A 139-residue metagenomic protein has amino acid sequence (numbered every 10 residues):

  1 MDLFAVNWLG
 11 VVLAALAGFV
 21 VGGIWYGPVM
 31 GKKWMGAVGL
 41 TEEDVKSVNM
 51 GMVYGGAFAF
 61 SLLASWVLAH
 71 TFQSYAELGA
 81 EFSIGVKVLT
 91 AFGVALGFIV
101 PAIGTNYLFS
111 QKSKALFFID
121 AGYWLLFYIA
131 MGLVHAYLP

Functional and structural regions predicted by a protein language model:
M1-P139: Juxtamembrane/disordered regions of integral membrane proteins
